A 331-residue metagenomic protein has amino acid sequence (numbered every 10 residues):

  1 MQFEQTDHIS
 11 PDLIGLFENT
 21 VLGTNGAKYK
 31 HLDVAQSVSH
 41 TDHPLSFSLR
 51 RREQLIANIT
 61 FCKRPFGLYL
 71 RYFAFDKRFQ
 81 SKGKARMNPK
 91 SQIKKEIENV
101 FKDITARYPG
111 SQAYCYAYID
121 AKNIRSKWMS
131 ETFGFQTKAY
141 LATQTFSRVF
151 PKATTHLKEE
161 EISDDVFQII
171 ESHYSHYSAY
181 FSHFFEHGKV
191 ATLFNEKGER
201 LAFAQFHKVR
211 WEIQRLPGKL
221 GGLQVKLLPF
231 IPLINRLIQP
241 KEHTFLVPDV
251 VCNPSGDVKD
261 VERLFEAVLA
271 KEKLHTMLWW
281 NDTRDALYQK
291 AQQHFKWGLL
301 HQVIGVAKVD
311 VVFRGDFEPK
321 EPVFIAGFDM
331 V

Functional and structural regions predicted by a protein language model:
Q2-I56, E131-T244: Amide-forming acyltransferase catalytic core, primarily the GNAT-like/NAT-type and related acyltransferase folds
P44, A106-Q112, K271-M277: Short, high-confidence coil segments that cap the C-terminus of an alpha-helix and link into the following beta-strand
K63-P65, K208-V209: A short acidic/small-residue loop/turn micro-motif
S81-T105, G256-A270: Conserved acetyl-CoA-binding loop-helix of GNAT-fold acetyltransferases
F101, T105-A121, R125: Membrane-interface helix-loop-helix junctions at boundaries between adjacent transmembrane segments
A117-T155, Q205-V331: Active-site/acyl-donor-binding loops of N-acyltransferases
